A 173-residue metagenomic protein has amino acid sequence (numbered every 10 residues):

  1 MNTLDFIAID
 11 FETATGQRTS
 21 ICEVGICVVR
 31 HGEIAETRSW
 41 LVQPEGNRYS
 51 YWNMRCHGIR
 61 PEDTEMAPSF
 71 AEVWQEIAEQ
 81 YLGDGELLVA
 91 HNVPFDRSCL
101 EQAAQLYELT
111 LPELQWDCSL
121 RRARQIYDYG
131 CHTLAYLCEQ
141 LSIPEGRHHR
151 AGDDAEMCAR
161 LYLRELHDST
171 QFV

Functional and structural regions predicted by a protein language model:
M1-E113, D128-C131, A135-H149: Conserved non-catalytic scaffold segment of RNase H-like nuclease domains
M1-N2, Q140, A159-V173: Acidic two-metal-ion nuclease catalytic site recognized across multiple nuclease folds, prominently DnaQ/RNase D-T
F11-A14, S119, C158: Ser/Thr-centric signal marking residues that sit in or immediately flank functional binding/regulatory motifs
L100, R122, C158-Y162: Buried hydrophobic packing segments
T110-A123: Conserved beta-strand -> loop -> alpha-helix junction used to position metal-binding or nucleic-acid-contacting
D154: Conserved catalytic/binding loops enriched for acidic/polar residues
